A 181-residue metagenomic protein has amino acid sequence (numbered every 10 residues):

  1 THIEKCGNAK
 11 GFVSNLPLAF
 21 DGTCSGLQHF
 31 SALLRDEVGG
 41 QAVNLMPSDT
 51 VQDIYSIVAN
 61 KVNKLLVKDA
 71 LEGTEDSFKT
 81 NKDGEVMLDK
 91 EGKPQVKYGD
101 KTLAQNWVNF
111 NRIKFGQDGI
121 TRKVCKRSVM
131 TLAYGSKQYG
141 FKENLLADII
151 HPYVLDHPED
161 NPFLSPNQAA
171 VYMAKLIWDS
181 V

Functional and structural regions predicted by a protein language model:
T1-K5, F12-V13, K137-E143, D148-V181: Electropositive nucleic-acid-contacting surfaces
T1-R122: Function-dense linear segments that define catalytic or interfacial modules in macromolecule-processing proteins
F20-T23, T131, N144: Generic beta-strand/beta-sheet core signal
L66-A70, L132, I149: Structural motif corresponding to the C-terminal cap of alpha-helices
R122-K123, V171: Amphipathic alpha-helical repeat elements characteristic of tetratricopeptide repeat
R127-Q138: Core structural elements
